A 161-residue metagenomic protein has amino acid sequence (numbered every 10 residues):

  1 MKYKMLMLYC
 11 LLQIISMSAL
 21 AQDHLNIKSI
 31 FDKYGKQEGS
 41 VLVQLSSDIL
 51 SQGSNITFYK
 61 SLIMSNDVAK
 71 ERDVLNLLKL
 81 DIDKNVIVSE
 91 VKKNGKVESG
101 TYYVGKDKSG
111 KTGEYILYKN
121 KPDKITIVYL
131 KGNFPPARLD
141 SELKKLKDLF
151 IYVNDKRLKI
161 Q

Functional and structural regions predicted by a protein language model:
M1-I27: Bacterial Sec-dependent N-terminal signal peptides
H24-L78: Early exported N-terminus immediately downstream of N-terminal targeting peptides
S40, S46, D83, K96-V97 (+2 more regions): Extracytoplasmic
I56-S61, S99-G100, T112-Y115, D123-I125: Short, surface-exposed beta-edge/turn micro-motifs
N66-G110: Mid-chain, structured segments of secreted extracytoplasmic proteins
K79-I82, V86, I125, I151-V153 (+1 more regions): Amphipathic, non-transmembrane alpha-helical stretches in extra-cytosolic proteins
G105-L139: A short, solvent-exposed beta-edge/loop patch
G132-Q161: C-terminal partner/receptor-binding element of secreted or periplasmic proteins
